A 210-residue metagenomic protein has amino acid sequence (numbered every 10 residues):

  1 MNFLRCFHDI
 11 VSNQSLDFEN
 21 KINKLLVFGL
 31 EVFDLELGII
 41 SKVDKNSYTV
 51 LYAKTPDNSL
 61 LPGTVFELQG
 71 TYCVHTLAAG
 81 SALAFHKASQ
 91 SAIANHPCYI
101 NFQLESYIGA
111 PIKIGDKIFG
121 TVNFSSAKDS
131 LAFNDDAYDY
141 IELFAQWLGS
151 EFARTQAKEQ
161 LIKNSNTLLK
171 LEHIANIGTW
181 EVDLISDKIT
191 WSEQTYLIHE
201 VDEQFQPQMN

Functional and structural regions predicted by a protein language model:
M1-L35, L143, E159-I189, L197: PAS/LOV and related PAS-like sensory modules
S15, S47-Y72, D202-Q206: Allosteric regulatory "coupling" segments in signal-transduction proteins
S59-P97: Regulatory sensory and allosteric helical modules in signal-transduction proteins and certain transcription factors
V65, K188-N210: PAS and related sensory helical modules
E105-K113: A short, aliphatic-rich beta-strand micro-motif
I112-V122: Short hydrophobic/glycine-rich mini-motifs in sensory/regulatory modules that couple input to downstream signaling
I114, A132-A153: Amphipathic alpha-helical "output/dimerization" segments
T121-L131: Short beta-strand-to-loop transition segments that serve as allosteric relay/switch motifs in sensory/regulatory domains
